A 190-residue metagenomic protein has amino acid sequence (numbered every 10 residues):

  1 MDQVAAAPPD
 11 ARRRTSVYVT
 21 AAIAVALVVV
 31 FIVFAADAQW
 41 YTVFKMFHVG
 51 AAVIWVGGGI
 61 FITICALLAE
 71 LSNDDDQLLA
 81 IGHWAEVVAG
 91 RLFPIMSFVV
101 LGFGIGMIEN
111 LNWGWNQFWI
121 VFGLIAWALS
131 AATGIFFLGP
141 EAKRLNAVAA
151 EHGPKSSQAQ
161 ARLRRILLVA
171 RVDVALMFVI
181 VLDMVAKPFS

Functional and structural regions predicted by a protein language model:
M1-S190: Polytopic transmembrane helical bundles with strong interfacial aromatic enrichment
